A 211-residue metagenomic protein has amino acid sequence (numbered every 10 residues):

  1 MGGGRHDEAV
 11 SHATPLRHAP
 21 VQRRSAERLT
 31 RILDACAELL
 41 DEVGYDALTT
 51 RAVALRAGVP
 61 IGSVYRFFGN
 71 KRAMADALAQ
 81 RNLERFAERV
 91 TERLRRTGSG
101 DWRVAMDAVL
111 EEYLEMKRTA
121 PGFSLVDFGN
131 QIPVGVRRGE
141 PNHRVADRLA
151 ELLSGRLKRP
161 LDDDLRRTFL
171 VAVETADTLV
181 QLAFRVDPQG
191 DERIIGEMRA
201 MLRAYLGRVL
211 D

Functional and structural regions predicted by a protein language model:
M1-E27, L157, L210-D211: N-terminal intrinsically disordered/low-complexity leader segments
S25-C36, V53, L78-R89: Generic hydrophobic, amphipathic alpha-helix propensity
R31, L39-A73: Helix-turn-helix
A75-N82, R89-V90, R138-P141, V145: Alpha-helical DNA-contacting segments of helix-turn-helix folds
N82-A105: Amphipathic alpha-helical linker/stalk segments
E92-R96, V126-V134: Short linear capping/connector segments at secondary-structure termini
V104-T119, L125, P133-K158, R166-L170 (+2 more regions): Amphipathic alpha-helical packing segments from all-alpha helical-bundle domains
M116, F123, E151, G155 (+2 more regions): Amphipathic C-terminal alpha-helical segment
